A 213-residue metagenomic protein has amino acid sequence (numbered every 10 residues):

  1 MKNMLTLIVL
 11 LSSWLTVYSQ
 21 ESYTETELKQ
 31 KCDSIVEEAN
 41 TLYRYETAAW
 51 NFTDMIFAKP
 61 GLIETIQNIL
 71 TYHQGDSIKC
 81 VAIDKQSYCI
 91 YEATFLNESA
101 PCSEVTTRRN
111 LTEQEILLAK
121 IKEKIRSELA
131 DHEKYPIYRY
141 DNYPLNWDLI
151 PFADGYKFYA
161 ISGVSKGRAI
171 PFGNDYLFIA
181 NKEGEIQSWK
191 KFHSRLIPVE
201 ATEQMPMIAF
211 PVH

Functional and structural regions predicted by a protein language model:
M1-E25: Bacterial Sec-dependent N-terminal signal peptides
Q20-Q204: N-terminal beta-strand/alpha-helix entry module and adjacent surface of metal-dependent catalytic domains
Q204-H213: Histidine-centered catalytic micro-motifs
